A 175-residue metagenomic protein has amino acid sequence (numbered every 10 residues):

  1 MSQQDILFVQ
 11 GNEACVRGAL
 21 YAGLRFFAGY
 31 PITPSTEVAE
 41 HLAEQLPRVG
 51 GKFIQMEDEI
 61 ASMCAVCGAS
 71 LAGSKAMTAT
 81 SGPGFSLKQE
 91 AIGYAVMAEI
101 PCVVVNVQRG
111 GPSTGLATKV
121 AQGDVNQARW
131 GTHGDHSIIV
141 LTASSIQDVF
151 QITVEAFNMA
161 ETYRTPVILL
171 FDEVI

Functional and structural regions predicted by a protein language model:
M1-H133, S137, S145: Thiamine diphosphate
R109-G111, D172-I175: Glycine-rich beta-alpha junction loops
K119-E173: Conserved thiamine diphosphate
